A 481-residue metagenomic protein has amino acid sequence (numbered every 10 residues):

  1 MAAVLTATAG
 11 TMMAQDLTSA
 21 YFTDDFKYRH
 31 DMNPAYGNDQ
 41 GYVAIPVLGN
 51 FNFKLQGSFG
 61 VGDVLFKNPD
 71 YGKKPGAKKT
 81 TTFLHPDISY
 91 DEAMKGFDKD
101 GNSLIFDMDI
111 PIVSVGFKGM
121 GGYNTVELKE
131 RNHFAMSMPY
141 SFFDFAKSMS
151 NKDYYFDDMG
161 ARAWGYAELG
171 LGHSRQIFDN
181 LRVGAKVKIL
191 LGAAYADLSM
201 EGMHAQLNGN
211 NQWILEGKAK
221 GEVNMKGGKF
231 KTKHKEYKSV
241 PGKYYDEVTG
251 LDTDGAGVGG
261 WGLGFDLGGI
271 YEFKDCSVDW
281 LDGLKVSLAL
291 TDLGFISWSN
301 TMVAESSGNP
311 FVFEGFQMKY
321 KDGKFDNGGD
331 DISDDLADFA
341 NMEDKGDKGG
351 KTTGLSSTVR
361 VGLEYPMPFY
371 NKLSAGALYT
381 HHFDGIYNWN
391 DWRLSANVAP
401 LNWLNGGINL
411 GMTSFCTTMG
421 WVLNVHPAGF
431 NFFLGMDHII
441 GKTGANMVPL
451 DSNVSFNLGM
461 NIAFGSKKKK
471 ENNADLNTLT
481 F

Functional and structural regions predicted by a protein language model:
M1-T8: Sec-dependent N-terminal signal peptides
G10-A14: Sec/Tat signal peptide C-region and signal peptidase I cleavage site
Q15-F481: Subset of outer-membrane beta-barrel
